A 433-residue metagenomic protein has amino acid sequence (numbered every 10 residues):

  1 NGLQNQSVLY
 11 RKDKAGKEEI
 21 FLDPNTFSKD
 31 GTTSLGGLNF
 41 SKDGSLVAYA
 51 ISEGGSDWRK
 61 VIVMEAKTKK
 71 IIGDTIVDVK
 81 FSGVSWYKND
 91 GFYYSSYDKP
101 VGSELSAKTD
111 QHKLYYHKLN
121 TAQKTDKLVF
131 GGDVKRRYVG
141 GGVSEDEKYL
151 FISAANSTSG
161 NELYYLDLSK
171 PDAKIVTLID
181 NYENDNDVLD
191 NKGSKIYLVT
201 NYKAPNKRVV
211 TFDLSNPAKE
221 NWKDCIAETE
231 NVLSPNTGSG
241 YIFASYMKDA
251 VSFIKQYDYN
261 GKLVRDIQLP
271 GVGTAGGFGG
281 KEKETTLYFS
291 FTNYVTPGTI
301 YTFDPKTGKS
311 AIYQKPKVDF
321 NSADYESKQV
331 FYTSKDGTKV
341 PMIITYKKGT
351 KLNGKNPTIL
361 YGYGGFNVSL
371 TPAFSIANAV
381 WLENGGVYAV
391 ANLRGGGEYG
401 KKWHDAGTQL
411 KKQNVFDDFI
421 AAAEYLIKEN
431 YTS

Functional and structural regions predicted by a protein language model:
N1-P270, G276-T286, T292-G298, T302-T307 (+2 more regions): Beta-propeller folds
E147, G276-S433: Serine-hydrolase catalytic core recognition
